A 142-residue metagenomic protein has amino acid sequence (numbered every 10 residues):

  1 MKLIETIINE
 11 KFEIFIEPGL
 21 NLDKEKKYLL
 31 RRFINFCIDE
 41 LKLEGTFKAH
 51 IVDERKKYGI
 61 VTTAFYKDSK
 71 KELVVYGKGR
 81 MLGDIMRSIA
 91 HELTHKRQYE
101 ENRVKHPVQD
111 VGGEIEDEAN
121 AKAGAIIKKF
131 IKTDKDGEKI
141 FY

Functional and structural regions predicted by a protein language model:
L3-E13, P18, Y99: Proteolytic processing junctions in secreted/extracellular precursors, especially proprotein convertase/trypsin-like
I14-V74, I140-Y142: Auxiliary, metal-adjacent structural segments of Zn-dependent hydrolase domains
L22, K26, I85, V108-I115: Residue-level preference for long, well-ordered alpha-helices that form the structural scaffold of enzyme catalytic
C37, L41, E101, A123 (+1 more regions): Sec/Tat-exported extracytoplasmic proteins
E72-I89, D110-V111: Short pre-active-site segment immediately N-terminal to the catalytic Zn-binding motif
L93-D110: Catalytic Zn2+-binding segment of zinc metalloproteases
V108-I140: Post-HExxH zinc-binding segment in Zn-dependent metallohydrolases
